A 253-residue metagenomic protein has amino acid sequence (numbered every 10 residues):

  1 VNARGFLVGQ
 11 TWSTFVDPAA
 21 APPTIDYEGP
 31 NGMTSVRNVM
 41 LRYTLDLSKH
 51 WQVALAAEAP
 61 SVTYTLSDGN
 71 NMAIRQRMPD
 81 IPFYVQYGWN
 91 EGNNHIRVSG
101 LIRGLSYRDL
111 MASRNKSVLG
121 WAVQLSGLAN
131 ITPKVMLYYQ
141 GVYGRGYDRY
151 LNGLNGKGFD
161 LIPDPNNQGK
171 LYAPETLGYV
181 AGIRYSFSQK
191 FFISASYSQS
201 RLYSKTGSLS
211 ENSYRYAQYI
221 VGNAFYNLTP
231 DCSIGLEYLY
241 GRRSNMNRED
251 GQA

Functional and structural regions predicted by a protein language model:
V1-T63, R77-M78, P82, Q86-G92 (+2 more regions): Outer membrane beta-barrel
R4-V8, K49-L55, G92-I96, K134-L137 (+2 more regions): Repeated loop/turn-to-beta-strand initiation elements of outer-membrane beta-barrel proteins
S13-Y27, E58-G69, I102-A112, R145-G153 (+3 more regions): Sequence/structural signature of outer-membrane beta-barrel proteins
G29-N31, Y43, N71-A73, M111-N115 (+5 more regions): Outer-membrane beta-barrel proteins
R37-L41, P79-F83, W121-L125, L177-A181 (+2 more regions): Hydrophobic, lipid-facing positions within transmembrane beta-strands of outer-membrane proteins
D68, M72-R75, N90: Structured, solvent-exposed acidic/aromatic patches
G88-Y214: Detector for outer-membrane/organellar transmembrane beta-barrel domains, recognizing the amphipathic beta-strand
F225-A253: Predominantly the C-terminal beta-signal and adjacent terminal strand-loop region of outer-membrane beta-barrel
